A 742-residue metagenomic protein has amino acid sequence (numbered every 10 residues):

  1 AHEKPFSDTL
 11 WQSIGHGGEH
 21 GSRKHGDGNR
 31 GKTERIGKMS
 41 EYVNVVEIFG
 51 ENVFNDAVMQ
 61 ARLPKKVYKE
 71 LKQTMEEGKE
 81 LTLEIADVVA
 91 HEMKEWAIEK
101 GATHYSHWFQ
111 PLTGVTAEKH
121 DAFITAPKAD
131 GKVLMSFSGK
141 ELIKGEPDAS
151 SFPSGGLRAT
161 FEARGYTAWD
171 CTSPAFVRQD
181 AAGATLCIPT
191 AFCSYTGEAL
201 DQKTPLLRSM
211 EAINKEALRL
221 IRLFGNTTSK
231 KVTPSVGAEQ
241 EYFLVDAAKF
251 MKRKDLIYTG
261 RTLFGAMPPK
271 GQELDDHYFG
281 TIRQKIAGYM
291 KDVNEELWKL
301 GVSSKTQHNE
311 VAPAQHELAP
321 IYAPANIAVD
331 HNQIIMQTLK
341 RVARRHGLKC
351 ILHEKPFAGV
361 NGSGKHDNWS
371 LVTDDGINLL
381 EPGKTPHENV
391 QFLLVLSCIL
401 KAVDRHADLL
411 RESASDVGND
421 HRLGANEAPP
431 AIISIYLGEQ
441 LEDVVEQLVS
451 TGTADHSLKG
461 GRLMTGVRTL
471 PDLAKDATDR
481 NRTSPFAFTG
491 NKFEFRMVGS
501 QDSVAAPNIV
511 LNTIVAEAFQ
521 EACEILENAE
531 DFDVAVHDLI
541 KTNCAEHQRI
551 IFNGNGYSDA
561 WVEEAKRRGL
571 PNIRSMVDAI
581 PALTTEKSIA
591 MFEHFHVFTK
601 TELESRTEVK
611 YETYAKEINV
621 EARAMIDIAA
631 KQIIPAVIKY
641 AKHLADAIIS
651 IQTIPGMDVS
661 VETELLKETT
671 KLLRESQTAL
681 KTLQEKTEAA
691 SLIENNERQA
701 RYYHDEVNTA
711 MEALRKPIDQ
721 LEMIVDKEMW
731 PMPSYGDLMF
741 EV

Functional and structural regions predicted by a protein language model:
E3, G17, G21, G26-G28: Short hydrophobic alpha-helical segments enriched in small aliphatic residues
V46-A163: Active-site core of metal-dependent hydrolases
I85, F109, S138, P320 (+5 more regions): Active-site proximal loops enriched in glycine and acidic residues that flank catalytic Cys/His/Asp and coordinate
G114-D130, P147-S150, G155, R253 (+5 more regions): Short linear, low-complexity motifs centered on an aromatic residue
R164-L352, N361-G364, L371-E608: Glycine-rich, acidic/polar active-site loops that bind/position phosphate-bearing ligands
I540-V742: C-terminal amphipathic alpha-helical interaction region
